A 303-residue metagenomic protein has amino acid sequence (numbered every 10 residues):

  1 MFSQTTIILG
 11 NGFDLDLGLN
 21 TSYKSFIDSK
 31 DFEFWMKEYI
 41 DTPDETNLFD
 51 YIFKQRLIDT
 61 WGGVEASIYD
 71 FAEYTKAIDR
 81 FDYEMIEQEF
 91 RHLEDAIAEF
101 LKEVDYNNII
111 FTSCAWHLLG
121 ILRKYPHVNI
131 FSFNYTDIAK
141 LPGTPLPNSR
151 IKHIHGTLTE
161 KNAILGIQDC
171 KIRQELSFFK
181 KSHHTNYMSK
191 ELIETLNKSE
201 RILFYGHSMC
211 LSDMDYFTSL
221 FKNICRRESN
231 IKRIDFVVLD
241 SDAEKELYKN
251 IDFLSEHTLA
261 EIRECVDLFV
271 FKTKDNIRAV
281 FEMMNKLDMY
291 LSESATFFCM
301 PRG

Functional and structural regions predicted by a protein language model:
F2-T6, N11-R201, H207-G303: Conserved catalytic-core helix/loop/strand module for nucleotide-ribose chemistry
